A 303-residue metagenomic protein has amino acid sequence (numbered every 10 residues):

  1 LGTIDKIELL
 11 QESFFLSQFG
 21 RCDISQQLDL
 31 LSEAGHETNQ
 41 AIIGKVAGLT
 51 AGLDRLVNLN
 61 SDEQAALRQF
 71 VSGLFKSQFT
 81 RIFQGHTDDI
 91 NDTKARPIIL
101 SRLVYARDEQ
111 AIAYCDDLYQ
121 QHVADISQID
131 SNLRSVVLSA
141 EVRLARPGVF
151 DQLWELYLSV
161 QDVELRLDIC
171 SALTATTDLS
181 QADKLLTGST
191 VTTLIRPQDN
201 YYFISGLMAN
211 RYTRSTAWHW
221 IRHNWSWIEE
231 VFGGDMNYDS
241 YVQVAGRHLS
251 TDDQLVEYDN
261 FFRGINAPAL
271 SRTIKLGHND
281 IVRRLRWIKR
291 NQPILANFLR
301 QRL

Functional and structural regions predicted by a protein language model:
L1-L303: Long, ordered, helix-rich scaffold segments
